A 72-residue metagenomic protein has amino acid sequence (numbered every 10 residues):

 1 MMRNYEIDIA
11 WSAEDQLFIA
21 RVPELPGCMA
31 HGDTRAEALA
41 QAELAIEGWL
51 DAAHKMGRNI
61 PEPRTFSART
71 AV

Functional and structural regions predicted by a protein language model:
M1-E6, A40-V72: Short, charged, surface-exposed hinge/linker loops at domain edges that act as mobile lids or interdomain connectors
A10-L25: Short aromatic-glycine-(Arg/Gly/Cys) micro-motifs in beta-strand/loop hairpins
S12-D15, A36-E37, A42: Short secondary-structure boundary micro-motifs
E24-G27, E62: Hydrophobic residues in alpha-helical membrane-spanning segments
P26-E37: A short, exposed loop/beta-hairpin motif centered on an aromatic-Gly-Thr core
